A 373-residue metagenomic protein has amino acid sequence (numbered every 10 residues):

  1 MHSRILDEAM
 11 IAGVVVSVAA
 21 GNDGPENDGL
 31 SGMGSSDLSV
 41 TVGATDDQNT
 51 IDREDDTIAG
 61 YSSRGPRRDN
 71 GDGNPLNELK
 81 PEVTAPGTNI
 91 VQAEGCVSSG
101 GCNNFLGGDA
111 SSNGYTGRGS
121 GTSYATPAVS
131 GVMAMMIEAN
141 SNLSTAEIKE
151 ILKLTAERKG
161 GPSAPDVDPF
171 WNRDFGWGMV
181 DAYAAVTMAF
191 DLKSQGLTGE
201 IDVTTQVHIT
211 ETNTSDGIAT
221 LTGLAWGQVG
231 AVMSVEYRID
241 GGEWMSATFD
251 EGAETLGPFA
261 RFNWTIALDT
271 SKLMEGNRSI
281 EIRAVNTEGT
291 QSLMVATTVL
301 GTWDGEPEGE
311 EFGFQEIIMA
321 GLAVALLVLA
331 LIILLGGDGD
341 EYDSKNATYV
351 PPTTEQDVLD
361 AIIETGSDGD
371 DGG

Functional and structural regions predicted by a protein language model:
M1-G13: Catalytic-core regions built around general acid/base machinery
V16-G21, V42-G43: Active-site neighborhood of phospho(di)ester-bond hydrolases with catalytic His/Asp-centered motifs
G34-A134, E138: Extracellular S/T/G-rich loop segment that most often corresponds to the catalytic His/Ser-adjacent loop
G114, E138-T212, I218-G227: C-terminal subdomain of the subtilisin-like protease fold in secreted/lumenal serine endopeptidases
I201-G305, G309: Long, low-complexity serine/threonine/glycine- and acidic-rich segments characteristic of extracellular
E308-L322: Juxtamembrane/start-of-transmembrane alpha-helix segments at the extracytoplasmic/lumenal side of membrane anchors
L327-G337: Alpha-helical transmembrane segments
G339-G373: Cytoplasmic C-terminal tails of single-pass
